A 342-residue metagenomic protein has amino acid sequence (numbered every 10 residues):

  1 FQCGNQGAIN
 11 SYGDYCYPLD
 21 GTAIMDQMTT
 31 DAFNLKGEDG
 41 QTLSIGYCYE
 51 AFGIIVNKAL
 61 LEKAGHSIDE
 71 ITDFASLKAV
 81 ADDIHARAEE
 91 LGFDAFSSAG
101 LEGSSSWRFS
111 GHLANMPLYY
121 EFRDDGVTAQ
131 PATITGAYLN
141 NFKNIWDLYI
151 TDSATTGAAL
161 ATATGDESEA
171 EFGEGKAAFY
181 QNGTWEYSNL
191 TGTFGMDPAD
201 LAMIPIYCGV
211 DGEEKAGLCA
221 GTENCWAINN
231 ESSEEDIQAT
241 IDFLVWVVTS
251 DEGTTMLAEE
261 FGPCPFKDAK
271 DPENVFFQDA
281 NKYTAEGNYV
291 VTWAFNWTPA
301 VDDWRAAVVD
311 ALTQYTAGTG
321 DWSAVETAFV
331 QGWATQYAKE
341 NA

Functional and structural regions predicted by a protein language model:
Q2-V56, R108, H112, D200-I204: Hinge/lid segment of periplasmic solute-binding proteins
P18-D31, E70, G100-G103, L118-N144 (+4 more regions): Short, solvent-exposed loop/beta-turn-alpha elements that line the ligand-binding surface or hinge of extracytoplasmic
Q41-Y47, F52, K78-P131, A177: Extracytoplasmic/periplasmic solute-binding protein
A64, A154, T193-E260: Extracytoplasmic/periplasmic substrate-recognition and gating elements
G65-D69, Y149-A163, K176, F194-D200: A local structural motif
T72-S76, L160-E174: Short helix-initiation/N-cap motifs at beta->coil->alpha
A81-D82, V127-T162: Glycine-centered hinge/linker elements that transmit conformational signals in sensory and ligand-binding systems
E259-C264, N281-T335: C-terminal capping/gating helix-and-loop segments adjacent to ligand/active sites or protein-protein/ligand interfaces
